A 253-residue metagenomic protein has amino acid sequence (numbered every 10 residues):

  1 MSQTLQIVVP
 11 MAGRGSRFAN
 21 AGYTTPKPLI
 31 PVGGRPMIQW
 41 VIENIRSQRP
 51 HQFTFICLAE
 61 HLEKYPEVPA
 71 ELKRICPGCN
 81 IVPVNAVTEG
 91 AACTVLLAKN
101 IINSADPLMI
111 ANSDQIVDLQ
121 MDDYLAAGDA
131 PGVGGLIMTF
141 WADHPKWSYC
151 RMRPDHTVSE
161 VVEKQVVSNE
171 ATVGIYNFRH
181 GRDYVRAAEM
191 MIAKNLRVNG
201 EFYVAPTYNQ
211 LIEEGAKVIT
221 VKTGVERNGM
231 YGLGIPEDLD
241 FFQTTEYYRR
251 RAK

Functional and structural regions predicted by a protein language model:
M1-V9, R17, P31, R35-P107: Conserved N-terminal catalytic core of the sugar/cofactor nucleotidyltransferase
S2-I7, S159, A171-K253: Conserved alpha/beta core of the MobA/IspD/sugar-nucleotide pyrophosphorylase nucleotidyltransferase superfamily
A12, L58, S113, F140-W141 (+1 more regions): Cofactor-binding loop segments of dinucleotide-utilizing enzymes, especially the Rossmann-like FAD- and NAD(P)+-binding
P28, Q52, G78-N80, T157 (+1 more regions): Conserved beta-strand segments of alpha/beta enzyme cores
L29, Y149-M152, T220: A structural signal for short hydrophobic beta-strand segments in well-ordered beta-sheet cores
L62-E63, Q115-D118: A short, conserved beta-strand element in the Rossmann-like catalytic core that flanks the donor/metal-binding loop
A105-I116: Short beta-strand-to-loop acidic/aromatic patch adjacent to the donor-nucleotide binding site
D118-N195: Conserved core of the sugar-phosphate nucleotidyltransferase
